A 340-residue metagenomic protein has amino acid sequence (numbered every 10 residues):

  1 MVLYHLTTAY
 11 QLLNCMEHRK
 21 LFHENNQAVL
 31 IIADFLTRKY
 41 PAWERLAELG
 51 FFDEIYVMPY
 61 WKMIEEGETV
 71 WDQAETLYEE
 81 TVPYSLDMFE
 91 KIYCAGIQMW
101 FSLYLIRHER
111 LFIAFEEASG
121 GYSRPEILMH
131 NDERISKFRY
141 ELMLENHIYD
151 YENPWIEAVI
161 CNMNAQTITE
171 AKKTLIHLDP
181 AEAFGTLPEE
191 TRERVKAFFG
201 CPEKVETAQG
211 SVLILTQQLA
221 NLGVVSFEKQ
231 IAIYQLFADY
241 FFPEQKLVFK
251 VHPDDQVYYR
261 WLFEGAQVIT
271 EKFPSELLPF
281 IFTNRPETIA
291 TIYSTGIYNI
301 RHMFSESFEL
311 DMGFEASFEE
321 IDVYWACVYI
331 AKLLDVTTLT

Functional and structural regions predicted by a protein language model:
M1-E24, A28-V29, G210-T216, F227-Y240 (+1 more regions): N-terminal beta-strand-loop-alpha-helix module at the start of alpha/beta ligand-binding or catalytic domains
H5-H147, G296-N299: Active-site and donor-binding regions of nucleotide-sugar-utilizing enzymes
C15, S275-Y324: A donor-sugar binding/catalytic signature common to diverse glycosyltransferases and related nucleotide-sugar
F35-E44, F101-S102, Y122-S123, L222-G223 (+2 more regions): Short, charged/polar "capping" segments at the starts of alpha-helices and the immediately preceding loops
V57-K62, A95-Q98, F112-G120, G210-A220 (+2 more regions): Short loop/turn segments at strand-loop or loop-helix junctions that form parts of catalytic or ligand-binding pockets
M129-S211: A nucleotide-sugar donor-handling region in carbohydrate enzymes
F242-K272: Catalytic donor nucleotide-activated moiety binding site of glycosyltransferases and closely related
D322-T340: Leloir-type glycosyltransferase catalytic cores
